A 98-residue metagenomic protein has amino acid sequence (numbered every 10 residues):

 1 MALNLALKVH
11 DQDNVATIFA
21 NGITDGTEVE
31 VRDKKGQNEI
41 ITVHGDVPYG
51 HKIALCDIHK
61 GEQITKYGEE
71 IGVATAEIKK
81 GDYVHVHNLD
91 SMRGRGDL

Functional and structural regions predicted by a protein language model:
A2-L98: N-terminal small-residue-enriched
